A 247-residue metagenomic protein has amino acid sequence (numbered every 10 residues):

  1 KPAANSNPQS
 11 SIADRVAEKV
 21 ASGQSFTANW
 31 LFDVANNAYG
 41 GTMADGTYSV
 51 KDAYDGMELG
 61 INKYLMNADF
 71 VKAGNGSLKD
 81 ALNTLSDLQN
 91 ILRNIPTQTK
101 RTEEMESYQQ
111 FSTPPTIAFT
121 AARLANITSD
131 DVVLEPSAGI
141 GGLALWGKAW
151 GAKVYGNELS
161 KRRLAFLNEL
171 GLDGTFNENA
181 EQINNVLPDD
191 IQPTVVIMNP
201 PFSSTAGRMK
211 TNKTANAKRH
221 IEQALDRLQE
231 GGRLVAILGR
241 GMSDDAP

Functional and structural regions predicted by a protein language model:
N5-N168: Class I S-adenosyl-L-methionine
A121, N212-P247: Conserved Class I SAM-dependent methyltransferase catalytic core
S129-D130, G151, I191-P193, G231: A general structural motif
L172-E181: Conserved SAM-binding strand-loop segment of SAM-dependent methyltransferases
V186-V196: A short acidic, Gly/Pro-enriched loop at the edge of an enzyme's catalytic core that lines a small-molecule cofactor
I197-P201, I237: Amphipathic alpha-helical repeat scaffolds
S204-A206, S243-D244: Short glycine-rich, flexible loops that bind phosphorylated cofactors or substrates
A206-N212: Surface-exposed cleft-lining segments at the edges of enzyme active sites
